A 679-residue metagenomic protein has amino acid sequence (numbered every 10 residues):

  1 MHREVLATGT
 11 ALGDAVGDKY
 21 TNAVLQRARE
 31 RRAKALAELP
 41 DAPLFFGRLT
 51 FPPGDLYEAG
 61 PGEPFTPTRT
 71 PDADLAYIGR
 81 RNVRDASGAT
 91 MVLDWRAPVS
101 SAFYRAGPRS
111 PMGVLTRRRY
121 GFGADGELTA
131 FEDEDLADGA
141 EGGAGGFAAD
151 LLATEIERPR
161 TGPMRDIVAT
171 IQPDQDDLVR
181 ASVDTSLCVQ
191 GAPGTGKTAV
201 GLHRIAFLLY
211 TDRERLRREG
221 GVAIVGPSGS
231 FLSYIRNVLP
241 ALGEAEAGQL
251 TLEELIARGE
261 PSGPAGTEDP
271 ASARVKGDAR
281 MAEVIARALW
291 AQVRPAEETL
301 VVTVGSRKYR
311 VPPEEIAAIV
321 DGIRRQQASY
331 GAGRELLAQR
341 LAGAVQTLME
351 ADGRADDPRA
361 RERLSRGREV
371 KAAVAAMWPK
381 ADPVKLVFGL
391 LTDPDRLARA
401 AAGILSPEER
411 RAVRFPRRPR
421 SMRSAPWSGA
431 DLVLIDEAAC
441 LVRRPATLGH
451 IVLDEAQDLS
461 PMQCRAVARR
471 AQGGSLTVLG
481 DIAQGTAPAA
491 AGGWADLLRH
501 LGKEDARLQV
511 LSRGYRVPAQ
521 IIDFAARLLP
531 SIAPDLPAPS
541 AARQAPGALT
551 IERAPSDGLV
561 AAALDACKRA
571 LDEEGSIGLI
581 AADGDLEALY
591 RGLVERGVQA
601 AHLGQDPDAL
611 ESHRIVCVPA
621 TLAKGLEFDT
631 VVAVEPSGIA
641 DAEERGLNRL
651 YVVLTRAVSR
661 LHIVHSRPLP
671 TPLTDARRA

Functional and structural regions predicted by a protein language model:
M1-V168, D176-D177, A679: Extended, charged low-complexity regulatory segments
D74, V83-R84, L209-I451, Q457-A466 (+3 more regions): Alpha-helical nucleic-acid-binding subdomain of P-loop helicases immediately C-terminal to the Walker A/P-loop
T170, D177-S186, E214-R215: Phosphate-binding P-loop
V189-G191: Hydrophobic anchor at the beta1->P-loop junction of P-loop NTPases
G194: Walker A (P-loop) phosphate-binding loop of P-loop NTPases
K197-T198: Conserved lysine of the Walker
G201-L202: Post-Walker A alpha-helix
E214-R215, G220, G229-A273, D431 (+2 more regions): Conserved helicase motor core of SF1/SF2 NTP-dependent helicases
